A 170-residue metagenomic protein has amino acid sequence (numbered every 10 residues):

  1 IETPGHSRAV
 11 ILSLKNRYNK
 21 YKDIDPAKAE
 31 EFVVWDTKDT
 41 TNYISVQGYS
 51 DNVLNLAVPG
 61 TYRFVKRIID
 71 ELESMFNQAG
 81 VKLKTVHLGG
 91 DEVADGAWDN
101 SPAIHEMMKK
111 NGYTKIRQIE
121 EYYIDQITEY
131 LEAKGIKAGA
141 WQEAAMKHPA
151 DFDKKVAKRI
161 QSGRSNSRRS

Functional and structural regions predicted by a protein language model:
I1-K134: Substrate-binding cleft of carbohydrate-active enzyme catalytic domains
R8-Y18, G139-R169: Substrate-binding cleft/loops of secretory-pathway carbohydrate-active enzymes
